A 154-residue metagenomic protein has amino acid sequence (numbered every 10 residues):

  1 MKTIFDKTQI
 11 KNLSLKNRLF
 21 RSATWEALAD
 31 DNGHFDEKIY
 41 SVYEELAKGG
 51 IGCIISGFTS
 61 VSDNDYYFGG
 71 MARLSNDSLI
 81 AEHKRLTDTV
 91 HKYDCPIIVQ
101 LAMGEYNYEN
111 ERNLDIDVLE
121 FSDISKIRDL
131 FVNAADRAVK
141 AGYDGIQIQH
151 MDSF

Functional and structural regions predicted by a protein language model:
M1-F154: Flavin-dependent oxidoreductase catalytic cores
